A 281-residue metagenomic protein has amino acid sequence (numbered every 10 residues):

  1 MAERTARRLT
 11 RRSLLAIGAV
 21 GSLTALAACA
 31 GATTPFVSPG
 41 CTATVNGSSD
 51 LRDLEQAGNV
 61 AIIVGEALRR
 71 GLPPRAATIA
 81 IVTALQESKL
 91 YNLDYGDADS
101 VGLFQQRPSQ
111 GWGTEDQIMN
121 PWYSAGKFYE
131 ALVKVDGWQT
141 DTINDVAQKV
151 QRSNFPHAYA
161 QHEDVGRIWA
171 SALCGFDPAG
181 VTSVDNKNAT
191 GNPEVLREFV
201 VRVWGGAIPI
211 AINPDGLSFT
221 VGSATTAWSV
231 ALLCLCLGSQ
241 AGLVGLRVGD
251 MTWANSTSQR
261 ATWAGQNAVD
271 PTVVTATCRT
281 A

Functional and structural regions predicted by a protein language model:
A2, T34-G40, M119-A281: Non-catalytic cell-wall polysaccharide-engagement segments
A2-A28: N-terminal secretory signal peptides and thylakoid transit peptides that target proteins across membranes
A28-T34: Bacterial Sec-dependent signal peptides at the C-terminal "C-region" and cleavage site
F36-A80, A84-L85, K89: Export/targeting segments at the very N-terminus of extracytoplasmic proteins
S48-L51, A67-G71, N92, G111-I118 (+1 more regions): A short glycine/serine-rich beta->alpha loop
A80-V82, Q105-R107, T275: Soluble periplasmic/extracytoplasmic beta-strand elements of cell-envelope proteins
E87-Y95, F155-Q161: Secretory-pathway/luminal and periplasmic proteins that interact with or process carbohydrate-rich
A98-G113: Substrate-binding/active-site groove segments that recognize and process beta-1,4-linked N-acetyl-hexosamine
